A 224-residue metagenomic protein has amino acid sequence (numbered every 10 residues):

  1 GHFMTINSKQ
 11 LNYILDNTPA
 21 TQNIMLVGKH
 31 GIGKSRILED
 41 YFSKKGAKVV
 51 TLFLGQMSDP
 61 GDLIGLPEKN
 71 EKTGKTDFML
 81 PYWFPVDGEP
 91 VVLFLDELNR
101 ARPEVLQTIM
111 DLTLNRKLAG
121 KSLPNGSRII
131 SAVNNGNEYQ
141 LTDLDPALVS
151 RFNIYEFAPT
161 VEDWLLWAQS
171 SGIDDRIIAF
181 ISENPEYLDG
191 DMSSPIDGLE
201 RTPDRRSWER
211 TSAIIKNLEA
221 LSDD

Functional and structural regions predicted by a protein language model:
F3-D224: C-terminal regulatory/interaction module of P-loop NTP-utilizing enzymes
